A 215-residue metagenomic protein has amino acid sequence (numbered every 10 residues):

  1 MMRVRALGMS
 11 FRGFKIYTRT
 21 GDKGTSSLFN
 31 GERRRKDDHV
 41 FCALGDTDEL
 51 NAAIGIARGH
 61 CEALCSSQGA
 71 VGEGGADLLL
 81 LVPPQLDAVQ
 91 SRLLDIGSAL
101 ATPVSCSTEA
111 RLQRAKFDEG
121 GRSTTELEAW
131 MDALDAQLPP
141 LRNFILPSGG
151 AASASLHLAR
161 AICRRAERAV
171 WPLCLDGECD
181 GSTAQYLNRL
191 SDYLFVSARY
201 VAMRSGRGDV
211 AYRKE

Functional and structural regions predicted by a protein language model:
R3-E215: Phosphate/pyrophosphate-binding loop motifs in nucleotide- or prenyl diphosphate-using proteins
